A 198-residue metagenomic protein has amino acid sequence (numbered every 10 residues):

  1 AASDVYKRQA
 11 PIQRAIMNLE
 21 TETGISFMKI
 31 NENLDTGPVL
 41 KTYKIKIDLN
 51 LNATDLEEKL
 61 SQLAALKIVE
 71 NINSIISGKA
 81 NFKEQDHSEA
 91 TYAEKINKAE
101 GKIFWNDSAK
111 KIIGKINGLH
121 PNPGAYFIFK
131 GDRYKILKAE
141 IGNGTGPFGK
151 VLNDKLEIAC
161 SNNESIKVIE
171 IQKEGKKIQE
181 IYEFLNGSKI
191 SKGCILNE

Functional and structural regions predicted by a protein language model:
A1-A2, N162: Extracellular interaction modules
S3-Y92: Donor/substrate-binding cores of folate-linked one-carbon enzymes
M17, N31, A93-K95, Y126 (+2 more regions): Short secondary-structure boundary/capping segments
T21-G24, D35-T36, K41, N97-A99 (+4 more regions): A generic structural signal for well-ordered coil/turn residues at beta-strand boundaries that shape enzyme active-site
L56, E100, Q172: Conserved short-loop catalytic and cofactor-binding motifs
N73-I128: Active-site-lining helix/loop region of Rossmann-like oxidoreductase modules
N106-E198: An anion-binding loop in the catalytic cleft
